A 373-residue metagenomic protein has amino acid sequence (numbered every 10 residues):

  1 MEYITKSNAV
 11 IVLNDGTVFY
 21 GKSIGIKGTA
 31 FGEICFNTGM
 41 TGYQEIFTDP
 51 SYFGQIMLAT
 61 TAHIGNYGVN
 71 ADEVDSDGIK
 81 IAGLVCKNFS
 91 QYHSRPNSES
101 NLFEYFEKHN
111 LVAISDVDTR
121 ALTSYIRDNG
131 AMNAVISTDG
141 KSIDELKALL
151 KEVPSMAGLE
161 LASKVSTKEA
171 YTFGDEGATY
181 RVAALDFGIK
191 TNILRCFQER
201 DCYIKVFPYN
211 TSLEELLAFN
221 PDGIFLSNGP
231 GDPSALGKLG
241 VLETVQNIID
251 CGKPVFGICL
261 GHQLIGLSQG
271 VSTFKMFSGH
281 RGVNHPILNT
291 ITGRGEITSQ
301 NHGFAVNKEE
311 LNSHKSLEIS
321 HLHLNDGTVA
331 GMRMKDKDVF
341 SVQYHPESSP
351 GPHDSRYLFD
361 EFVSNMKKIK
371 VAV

Functional and structural regions predicted by a protein language model:
M1-E214, A218-F219, G231, I249 (+2 more regions): RNA-binding accessory domains that recognize and position tRNA/RNA substrates
V112, R181, P254-F256, S272 (+1 more regions): Proline-centered loop/turn at the N-terminus of a beta-strand
D118, C259, H302, H345: Active-site glycine-centered loops adjacent to acidic/histidine catalytic or metal-binding residues that shape
E176-V182, T292-G295, M334-V339: Beta-strand-turn-beta hairpins that frame and shape the catalytic cleft of phosphate-ester-processing enzymes
T179-A183, Y203, P254, I297 (+1 more regions): Residues that mark the start of a beta-strand
G223, S227-I297, G303-K308, G351-I369: Cysteine-nucleophile active-site neighborhood
R294-K337, V373: Catalytic beta-strand/loop cores that center a nucleophilic Ser/Cys/Thr and support acyl-enzyme chemistry
D326, G331-A372: A glycine-centered loop/beta-turn motif at secondary-structure junctions
